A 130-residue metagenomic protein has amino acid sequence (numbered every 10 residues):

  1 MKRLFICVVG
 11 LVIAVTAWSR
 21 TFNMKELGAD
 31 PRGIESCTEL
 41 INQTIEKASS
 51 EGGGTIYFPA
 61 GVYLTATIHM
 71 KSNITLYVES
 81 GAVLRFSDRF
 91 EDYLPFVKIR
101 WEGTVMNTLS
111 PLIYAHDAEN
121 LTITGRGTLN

Functional and structural regions predicted by a protein language model:
K2-G10: Sec-dependent signal peptide recognition, specifically the positively charged N-region followed immediately by
W18-N130: Extracellular/periplasmic carbohydrate-active domains that bind, remodel, or depolymerize complex polysaccharides
